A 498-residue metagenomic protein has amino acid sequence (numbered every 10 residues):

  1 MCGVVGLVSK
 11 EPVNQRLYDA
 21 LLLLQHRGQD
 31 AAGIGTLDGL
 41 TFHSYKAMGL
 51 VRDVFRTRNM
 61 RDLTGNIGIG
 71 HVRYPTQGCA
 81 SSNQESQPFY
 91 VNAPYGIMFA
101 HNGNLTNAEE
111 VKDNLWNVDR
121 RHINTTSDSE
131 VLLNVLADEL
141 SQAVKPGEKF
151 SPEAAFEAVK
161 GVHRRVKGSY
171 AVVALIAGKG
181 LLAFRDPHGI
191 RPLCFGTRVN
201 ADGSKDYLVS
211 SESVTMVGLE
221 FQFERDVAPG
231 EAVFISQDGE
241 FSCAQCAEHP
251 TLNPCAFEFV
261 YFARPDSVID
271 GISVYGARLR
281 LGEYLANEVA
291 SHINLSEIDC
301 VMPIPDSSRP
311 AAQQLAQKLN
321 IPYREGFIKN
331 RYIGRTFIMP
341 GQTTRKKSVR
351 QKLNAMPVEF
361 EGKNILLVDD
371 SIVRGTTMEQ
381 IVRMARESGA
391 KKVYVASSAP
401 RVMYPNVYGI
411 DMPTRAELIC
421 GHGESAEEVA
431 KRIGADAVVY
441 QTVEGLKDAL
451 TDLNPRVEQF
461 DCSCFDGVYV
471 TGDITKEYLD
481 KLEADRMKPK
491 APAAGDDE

Functional and structural regions predicted by a protein language model:
M1-P229, F234-C300, I304, K392: Conserved short alpha-helical segments that host acidic/polar catalytic motifs at enzyme active sites
P12-N14, T76-Q77, N107, L181 (+8 more regions): Flexible loop/turn segments at secondary-structure boundaries
A31-G35, E325-N330, V393-A399: A generic structural motif
F55, E130-V135, Y323-G334, R432-L450: A conserved beta-strand->alpha-helix junction
V135-E153, P305, Q313-R335: Amphipathic alpha-helical
H163, G178-G180, R185, K205 (+2 more regions): PRPP-dependent phosphoribosyltransferase catalytic core
V301-I304, S308-L315, L319, Y323 (+1 more regions): Extended, hydrophobic alpha-helical segments in both membrane/secreted and soluble proteins
N320-I365, T376-E379, M403-P413: Short, glycine/charge-rich flexible loops or terminal/linker lids adjacent to PRPP-binding catalytic cores
